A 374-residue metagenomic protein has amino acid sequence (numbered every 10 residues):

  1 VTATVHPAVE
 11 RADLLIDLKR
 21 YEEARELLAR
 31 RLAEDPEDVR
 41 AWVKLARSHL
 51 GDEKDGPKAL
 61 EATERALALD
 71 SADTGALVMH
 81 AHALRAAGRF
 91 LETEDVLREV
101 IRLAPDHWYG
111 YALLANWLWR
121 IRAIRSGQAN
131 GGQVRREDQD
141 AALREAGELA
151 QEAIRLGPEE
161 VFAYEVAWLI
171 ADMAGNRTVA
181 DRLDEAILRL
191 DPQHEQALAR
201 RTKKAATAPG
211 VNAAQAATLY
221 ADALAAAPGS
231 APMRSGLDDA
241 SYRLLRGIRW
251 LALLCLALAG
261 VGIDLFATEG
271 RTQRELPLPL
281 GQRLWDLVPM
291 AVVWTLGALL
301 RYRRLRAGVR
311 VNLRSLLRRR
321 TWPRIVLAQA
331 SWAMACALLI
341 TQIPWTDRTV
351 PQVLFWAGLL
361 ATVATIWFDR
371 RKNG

Functional and structural regions predicted by a protein language model:
V1-E22, R304-W322: N-terminal leader/linker segments that initiate helical-solenoid repeat arrays
T2-T4, T63, T74, T93 (+11 more regions): Residue-identity detector for threonine
T4-L237: Alpha-helical protein-protein interaction scaffolds
D238-G374: Helical anchoring/docking segments at protein termini
